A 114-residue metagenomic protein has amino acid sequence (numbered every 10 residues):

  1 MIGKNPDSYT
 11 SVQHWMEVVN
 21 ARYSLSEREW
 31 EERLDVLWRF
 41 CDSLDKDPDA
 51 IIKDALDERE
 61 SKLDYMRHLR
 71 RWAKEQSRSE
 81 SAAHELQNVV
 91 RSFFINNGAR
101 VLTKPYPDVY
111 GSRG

Functional and structural regions predicted by a protein language model:
M1-S8, D54-R59: An acidic intrinsically disordered interaction segment
N5-S26: Short terminal alpha-helical segments
Y23-V101: Non-catalytic DNA-binding core/recognition domains of DNA-processing enzymes
R100-G114: Flexible interdomain linker/hinge and immediately adjacent N-terminus of the catalytic tyrosine-recombinase domain
